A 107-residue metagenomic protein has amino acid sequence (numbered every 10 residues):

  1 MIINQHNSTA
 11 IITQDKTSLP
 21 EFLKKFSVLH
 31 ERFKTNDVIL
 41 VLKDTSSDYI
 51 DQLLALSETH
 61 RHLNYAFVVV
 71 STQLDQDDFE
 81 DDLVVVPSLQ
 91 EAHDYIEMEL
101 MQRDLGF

Functional and structural regions predicted by a protein language model:
I2-F107: Amphipathic, Lys/Arg-enriched alpha-helical "gate/interface" segment within cytosolic domains that mediates
